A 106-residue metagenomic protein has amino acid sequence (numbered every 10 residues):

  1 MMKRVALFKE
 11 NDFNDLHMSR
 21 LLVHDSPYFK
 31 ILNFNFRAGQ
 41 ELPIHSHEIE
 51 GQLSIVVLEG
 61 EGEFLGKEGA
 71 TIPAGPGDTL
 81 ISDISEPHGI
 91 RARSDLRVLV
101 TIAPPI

Functional and structural regions predicted by a protein language model:
M1-L32, P43: A short, N-terminal "cap"/entry segment at the start of jelly-roll beta-barrel domains of the cupin/DSBH fold
L21-H24, P43-E48, G66, R91-A92: Short histidine-centered beta-strand/loop micro-motifs that create catalytic or ligand/metal-coordination sites
L32-E48: Conserved short histidine dyad/triad with adjacent acidic residue
E41-P43, L80, I84-G89: Histidine-centered metal-chelating micro-motifs
E50-E63, K67: Glycine- and acidic-residue-biased ligand/ion/polar-headgroup-sensing regions
L58-E59, G75-P76, S94: A cytosolic small-molecule/anion-sensing beta-strand core signal
E68-S85: Short acidic-glycine-tyrosine-enriched beta hairpin
I84-I106: Ligand-binding loop in jelly-roll beta-barrel domains
